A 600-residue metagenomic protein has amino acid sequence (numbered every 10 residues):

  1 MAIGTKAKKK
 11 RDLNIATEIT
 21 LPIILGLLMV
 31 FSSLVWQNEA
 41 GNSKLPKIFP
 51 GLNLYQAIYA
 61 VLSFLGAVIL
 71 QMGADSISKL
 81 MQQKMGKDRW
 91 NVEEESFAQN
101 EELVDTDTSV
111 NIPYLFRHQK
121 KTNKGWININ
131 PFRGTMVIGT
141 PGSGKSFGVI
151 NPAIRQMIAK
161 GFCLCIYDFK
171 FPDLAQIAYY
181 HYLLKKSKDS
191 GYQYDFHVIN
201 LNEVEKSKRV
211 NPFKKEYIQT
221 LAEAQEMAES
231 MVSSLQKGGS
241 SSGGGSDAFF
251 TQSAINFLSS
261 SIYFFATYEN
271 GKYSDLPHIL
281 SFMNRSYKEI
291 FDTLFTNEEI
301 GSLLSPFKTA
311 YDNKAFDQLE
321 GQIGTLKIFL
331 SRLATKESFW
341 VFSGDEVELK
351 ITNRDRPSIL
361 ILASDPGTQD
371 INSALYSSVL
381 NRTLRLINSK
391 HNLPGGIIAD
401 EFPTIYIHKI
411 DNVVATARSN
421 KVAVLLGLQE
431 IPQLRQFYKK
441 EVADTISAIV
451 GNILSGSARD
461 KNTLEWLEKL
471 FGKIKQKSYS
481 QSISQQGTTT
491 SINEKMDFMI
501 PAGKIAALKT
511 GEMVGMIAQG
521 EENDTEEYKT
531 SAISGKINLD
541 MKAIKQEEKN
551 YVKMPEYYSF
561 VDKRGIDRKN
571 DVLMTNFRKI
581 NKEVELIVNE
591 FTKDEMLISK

Functional and structural regions predicted by a protein language model:
M1-S143, F147-A153, K160, P501 (+2 more regions): Basic- and hydrophobic-enriched, low-structure N-terminal and domain-boundary segments that flank ATP-binding catalytic
A2-I3, Q82-K87, Q119, W126-V422 (+3 more regions): P-loop NTPase motor domains
I23, F116, I537, V588-T592: N-terminal regions of proteins, emphasizing targeting and processing segments when present
L45-K47, N151, L375, I410-D411 (+2 more regions): Composition- and surface-driven signal marking solvent-exposed, interaction-prone regions in large proteins
N91, S96, E102, S109-N111 (+12 more regions): Residue-level preference for alpha-helix termini and adjacent loops
Y180-L184, F213-K215, V414, K440-A443 (+2 more regions): Short secondary-structure boundary/capping segments
V414-T416, N420-A423, G427-I517: Conserved ATP-driven motor cores of ASCE-family P-loop NTPases powering translocation/secretion/packaging/pilus
I533-A543: C-terminal capping/extension segments of zinc metalloprotease domains
